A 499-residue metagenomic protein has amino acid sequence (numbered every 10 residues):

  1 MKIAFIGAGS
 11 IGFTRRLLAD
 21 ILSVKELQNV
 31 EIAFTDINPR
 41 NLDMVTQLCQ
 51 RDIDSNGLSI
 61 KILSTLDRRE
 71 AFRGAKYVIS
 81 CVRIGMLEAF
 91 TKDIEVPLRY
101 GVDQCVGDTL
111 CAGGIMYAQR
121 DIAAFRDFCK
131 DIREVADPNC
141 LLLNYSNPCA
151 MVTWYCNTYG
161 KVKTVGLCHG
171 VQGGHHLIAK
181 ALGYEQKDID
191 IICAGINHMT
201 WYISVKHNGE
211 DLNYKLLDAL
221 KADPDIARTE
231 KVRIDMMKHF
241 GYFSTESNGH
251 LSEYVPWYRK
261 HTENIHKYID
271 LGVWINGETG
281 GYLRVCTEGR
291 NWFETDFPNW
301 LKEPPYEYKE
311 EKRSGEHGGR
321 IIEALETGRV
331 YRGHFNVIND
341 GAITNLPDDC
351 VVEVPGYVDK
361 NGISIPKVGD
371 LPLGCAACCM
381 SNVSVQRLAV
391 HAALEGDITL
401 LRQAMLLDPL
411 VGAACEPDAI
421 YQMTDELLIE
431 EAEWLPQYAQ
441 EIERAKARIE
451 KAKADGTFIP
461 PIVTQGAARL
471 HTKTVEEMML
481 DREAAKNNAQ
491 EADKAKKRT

Functional and structural regions predicted by a protein language model:
I3-I32: N-terminal Rossmann-like dinucleotide-binding module
A8-F13, P39-N41, M86, N144-V152 (+1 more regions): Gly/Ser/Thr-rich loops at beta-strand to alpha-helix junctions that form or flank small-molecule/cofactor-binding
E26-D52: NAD(P)-binding Rossmann-fold cofactor-contacting core
K61-G74: Short acidic low-complexity segments
G74-V82: Hydrophobic or amphipathic alpha-helical targeting/insertion segments
E88-Y159: Rossmann-fold NAD(P)-binding glycine/threonine-rich loop
D127-K206: Internal, well-ordered domain-core segments that constitute the primary functional module of diverse proteins
G183-K496: Long, compositionally biased stretches enriched for glycine and/or charged residues
